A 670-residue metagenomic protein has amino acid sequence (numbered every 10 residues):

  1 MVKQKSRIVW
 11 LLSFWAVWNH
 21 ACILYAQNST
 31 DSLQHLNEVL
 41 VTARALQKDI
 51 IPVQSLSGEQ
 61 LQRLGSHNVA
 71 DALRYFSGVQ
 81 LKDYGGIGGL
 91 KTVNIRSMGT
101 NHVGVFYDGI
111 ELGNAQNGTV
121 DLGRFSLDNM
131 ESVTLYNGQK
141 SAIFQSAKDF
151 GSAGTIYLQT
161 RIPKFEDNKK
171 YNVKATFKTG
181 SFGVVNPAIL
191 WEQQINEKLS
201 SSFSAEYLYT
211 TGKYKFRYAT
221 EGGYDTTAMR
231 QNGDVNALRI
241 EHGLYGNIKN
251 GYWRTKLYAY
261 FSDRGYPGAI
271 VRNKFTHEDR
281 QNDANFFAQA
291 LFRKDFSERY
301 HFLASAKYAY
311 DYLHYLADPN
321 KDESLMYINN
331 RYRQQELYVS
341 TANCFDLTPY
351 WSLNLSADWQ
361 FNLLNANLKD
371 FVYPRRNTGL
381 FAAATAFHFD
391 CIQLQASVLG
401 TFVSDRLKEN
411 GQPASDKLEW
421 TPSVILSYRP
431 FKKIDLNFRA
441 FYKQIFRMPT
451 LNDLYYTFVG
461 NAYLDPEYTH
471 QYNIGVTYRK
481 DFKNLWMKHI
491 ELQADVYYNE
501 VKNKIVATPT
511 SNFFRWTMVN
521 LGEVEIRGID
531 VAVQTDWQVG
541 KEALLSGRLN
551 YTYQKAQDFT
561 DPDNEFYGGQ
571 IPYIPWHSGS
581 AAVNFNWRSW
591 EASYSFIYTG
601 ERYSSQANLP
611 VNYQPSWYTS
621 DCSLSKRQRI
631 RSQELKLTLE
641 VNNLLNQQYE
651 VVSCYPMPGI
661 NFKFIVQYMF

Functional and structural regions predicted by a protein language model:
L33-L64: N-terminal periplasmic "start-of-domain" segments of outer-membrane beta-barrel proteins
A70, R74-E111: Extracytoplasmic beta-strand/coil segments of soluble accessory domains associated with Gram-negative outer-membrane
L127-K174: A beta-strand signature from Gram-negative outer-membrane beta-barrel systems, especially the internal plug domain
E192, S204, Y245, T385 (+5 more regions): Conserved C-terminal beta-signal and adjacent last beta-strands/turns of outer-membrane beta-barrel proteins
G212-F216, T227-I240, Y245-F302, Y308-Q335 (+1 more regions): Flexible loop and strand-edge segments within Gram-negative outer membrane beta-barrel domains
R299, L303-A317, F431, F438-K443 (+2 more regions): Membrane-embedded beta-barrel scaffold of Gram-negative outer-membrane proteins
C344, T348-N499: Structural signature of Gram-negative outer-membrane beta-barrels, strongest in the C-terminal barrel of TonB-dependent
P349, L353-N354, C391, H489-E500 (+2 more regions): Gram-negative outer-membrane beta-barrel transporters
